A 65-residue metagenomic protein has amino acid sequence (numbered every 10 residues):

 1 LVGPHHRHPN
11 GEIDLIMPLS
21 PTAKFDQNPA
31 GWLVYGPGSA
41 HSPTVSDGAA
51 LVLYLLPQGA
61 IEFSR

Functional and structural regions predicted by a protein language model:
L1, I16, T44, L53: Residues in well-ordered beta-strands of folded domains
L1-R7, A40: Conserved short histidine dyad/triad with adjacent acidic residue
V2, L19-T22, N28-G31: Intrinsically disordered, low-complexity segments enriched in polar/charged residues with Gly/Pro, especially when
H5-A23: Short, conserved beta-strand element in jelly-roll/cupin
S20-T22, S39-H41, P57-I61: Short acidic/polar capping segments at secondary-structure boundaries
D26-A49: Conserved metal-binding segment of the jelly-roll/cupin
G48-R65: A short hydrophobic beta-strand segment most commonly corresponding to one strand of the jelly-roll/cupin
